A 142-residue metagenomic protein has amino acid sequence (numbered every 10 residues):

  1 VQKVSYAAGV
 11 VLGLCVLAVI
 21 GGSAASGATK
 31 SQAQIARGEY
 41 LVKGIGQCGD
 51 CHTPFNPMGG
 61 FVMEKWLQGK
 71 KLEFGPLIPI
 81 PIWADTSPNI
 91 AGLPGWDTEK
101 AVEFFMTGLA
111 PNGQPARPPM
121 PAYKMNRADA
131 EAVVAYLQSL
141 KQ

Functional and structural regions predicted by a protein language model:
V1-V4: Positively charged n-region of N-terminal signal peptides that target proteins for export
G9-V19: Bacterial N-terminal signal peptides
G22-G44, M58-G60: Electrostatic cytochrome c docking/interface patches
G38, I45-F55, A101, V133 (+1 more regions): The canonical Cys-X-X-Cys-His
G46, L67-E103, P121-E131: Electron-transfer interface patches adjacent to heme c in soluble/periplasmic c-type cytochromes and di-/multiheme
G49-H52, R117-A122: Surface-exposed patches in mature extracellular/periplasmic domains of secreted proteins
G60-L67: Short cysteine/histidine-rich zinc-coordinating motifs and their immediately flanking basic loops
T107-P111: Glycine-rich, acidic and aromatic/proline-enriched surface loops and short helix-turn segments that act as binding
